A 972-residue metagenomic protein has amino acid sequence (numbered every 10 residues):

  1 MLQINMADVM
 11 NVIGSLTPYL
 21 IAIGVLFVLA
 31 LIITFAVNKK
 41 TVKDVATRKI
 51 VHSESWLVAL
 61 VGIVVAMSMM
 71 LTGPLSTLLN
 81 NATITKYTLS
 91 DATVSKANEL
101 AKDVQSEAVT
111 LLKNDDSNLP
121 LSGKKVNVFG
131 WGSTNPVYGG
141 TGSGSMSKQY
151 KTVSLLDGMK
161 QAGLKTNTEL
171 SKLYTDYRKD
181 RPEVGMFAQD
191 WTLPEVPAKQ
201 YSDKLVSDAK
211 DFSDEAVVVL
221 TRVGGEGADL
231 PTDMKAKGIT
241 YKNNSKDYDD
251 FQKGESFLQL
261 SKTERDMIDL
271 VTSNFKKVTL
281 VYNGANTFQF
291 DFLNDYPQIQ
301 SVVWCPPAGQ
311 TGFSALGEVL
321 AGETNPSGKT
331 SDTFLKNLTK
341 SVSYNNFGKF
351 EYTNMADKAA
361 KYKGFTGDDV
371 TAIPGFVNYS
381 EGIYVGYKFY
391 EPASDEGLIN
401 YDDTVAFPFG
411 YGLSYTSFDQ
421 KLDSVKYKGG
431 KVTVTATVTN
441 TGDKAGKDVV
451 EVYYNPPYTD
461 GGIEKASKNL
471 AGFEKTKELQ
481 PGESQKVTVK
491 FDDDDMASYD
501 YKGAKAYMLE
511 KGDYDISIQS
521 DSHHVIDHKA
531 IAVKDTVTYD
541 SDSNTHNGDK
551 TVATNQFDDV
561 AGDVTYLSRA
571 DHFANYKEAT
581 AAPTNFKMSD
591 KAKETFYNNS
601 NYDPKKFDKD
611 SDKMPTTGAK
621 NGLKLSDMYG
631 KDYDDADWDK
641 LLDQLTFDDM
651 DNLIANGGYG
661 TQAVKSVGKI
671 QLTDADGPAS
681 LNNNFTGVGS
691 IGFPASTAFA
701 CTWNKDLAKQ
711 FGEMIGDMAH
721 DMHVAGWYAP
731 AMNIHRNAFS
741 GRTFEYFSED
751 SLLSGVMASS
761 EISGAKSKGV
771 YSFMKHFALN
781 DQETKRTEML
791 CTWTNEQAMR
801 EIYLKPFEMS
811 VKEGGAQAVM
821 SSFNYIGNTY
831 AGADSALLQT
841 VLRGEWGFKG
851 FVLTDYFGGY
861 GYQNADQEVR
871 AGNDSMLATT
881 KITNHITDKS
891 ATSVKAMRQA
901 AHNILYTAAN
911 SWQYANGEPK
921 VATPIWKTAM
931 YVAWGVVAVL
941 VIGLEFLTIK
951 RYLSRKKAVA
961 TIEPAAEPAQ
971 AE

Functional and structural regions predicted by a protein language model:
M1-Y501, M508-S517, S522, H546-E972: Glycoside hydrolase catalytic-domain context in secreted enzymes
H524-T545: Short beta-strand elements
